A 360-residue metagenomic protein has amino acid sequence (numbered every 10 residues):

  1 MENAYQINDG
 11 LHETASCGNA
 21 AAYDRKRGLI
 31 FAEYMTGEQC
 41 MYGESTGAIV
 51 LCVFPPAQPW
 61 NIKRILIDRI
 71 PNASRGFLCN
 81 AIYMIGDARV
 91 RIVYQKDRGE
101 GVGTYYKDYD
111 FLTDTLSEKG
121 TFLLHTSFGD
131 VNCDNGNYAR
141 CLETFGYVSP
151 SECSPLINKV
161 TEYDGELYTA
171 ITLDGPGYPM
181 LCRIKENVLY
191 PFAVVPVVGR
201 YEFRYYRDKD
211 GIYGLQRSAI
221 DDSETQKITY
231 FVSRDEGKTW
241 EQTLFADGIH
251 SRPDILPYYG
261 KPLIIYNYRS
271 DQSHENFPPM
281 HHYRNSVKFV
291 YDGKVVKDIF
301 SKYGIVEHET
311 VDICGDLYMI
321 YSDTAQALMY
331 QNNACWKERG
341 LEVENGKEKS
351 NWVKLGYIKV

Functional and structural regions predicted by a protein language model:
M1-V360: Asp-box/BNR beta-propeller blade signature and adjacent active/binding-site loops in extracellular glycan-interacting
